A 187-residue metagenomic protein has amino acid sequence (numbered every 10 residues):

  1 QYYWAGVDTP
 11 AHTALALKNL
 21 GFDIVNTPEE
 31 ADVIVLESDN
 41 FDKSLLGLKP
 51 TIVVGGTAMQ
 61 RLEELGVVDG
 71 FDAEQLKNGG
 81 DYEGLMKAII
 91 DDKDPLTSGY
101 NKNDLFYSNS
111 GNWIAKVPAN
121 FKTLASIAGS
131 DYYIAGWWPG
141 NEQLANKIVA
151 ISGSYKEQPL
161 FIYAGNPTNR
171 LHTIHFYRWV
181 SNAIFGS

Functional and structural regions predicted by a protein language model:
Q1-E37: Aromatic-Pro/Gly-enriched surface loop or interdomain linker that acts as a lid/target-recognition segment
Q1-L15, K102-N103, K147-I151, P167-Y177 (+1 more regions): Short, surface-exposed patches at the edges or C-terminal ends of soluble domains, predominantly
D8-P10, E29, D39-F41, A58-M59 (+4 more regions): Short, glycine-/Ser/Thr-/acidic-enriched flexible segments
A14-F22, E29-A31, L46-K49, E64-L65 (+2 more regions): Composition- and surface-driven signal marking solvent-exposed, interaction-prone regions in large proteins
N26-D32, S44-L48, V117-P118, S154-Y155: Flexible, charged surface loops at secondary-structure boundaries
V33-E37, I52-V53, L160-A164: Structural motif
S38-N103: A glycine-rich, often tryptophan-bearing local segment used as a flexible ligand/cofactor-contacting loop or short
L85-I174: Catalytic beta-strand/loop cores that center a nucleophilic Ser/Cys/Thr and support acyl-enzyme chemistry
